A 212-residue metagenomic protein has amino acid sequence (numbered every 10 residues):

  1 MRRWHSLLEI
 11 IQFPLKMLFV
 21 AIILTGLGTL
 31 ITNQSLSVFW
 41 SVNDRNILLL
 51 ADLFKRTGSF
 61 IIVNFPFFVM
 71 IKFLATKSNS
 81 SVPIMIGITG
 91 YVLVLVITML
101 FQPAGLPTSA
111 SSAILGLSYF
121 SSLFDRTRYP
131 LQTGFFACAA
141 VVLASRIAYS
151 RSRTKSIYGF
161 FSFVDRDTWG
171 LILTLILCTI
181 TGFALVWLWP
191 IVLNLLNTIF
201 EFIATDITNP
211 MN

Functional and structural regions predicted by a protein language model:
R2-H5, E9, G159-R166, N194-T205: Short amphipathic alpha-helical coupling elements at transmembrane boundaries
R3-S162: Early transmembrane hairpin of solute transport permeases
K16, V20, L24, W169-L185 (+1 more regions): Selective recognition of specific alpha-helical transmembrane segments in multi-pass small-molecule
W40, L106, L177-C178, F202 (+1 more regions): Flexible domain-boundary/linker segments
V94-P103, C178-P190: Hydrophobic alpha-helical segments and their helix-loop junctions in multi-pass secondary transporters
S109-L115, F183-L185, T198-F200: Short alpha-helical linear motifs
I147-G159, F163-T179, F183, I191: A conserved hydrophobic secondary-structure block that centers on an alpha-helix together with its immediately flanking
G182, W189-N212: Aromatic-rich transmembrane-lumenal/periplasmic boundary elements in polytopic membrane proteins
